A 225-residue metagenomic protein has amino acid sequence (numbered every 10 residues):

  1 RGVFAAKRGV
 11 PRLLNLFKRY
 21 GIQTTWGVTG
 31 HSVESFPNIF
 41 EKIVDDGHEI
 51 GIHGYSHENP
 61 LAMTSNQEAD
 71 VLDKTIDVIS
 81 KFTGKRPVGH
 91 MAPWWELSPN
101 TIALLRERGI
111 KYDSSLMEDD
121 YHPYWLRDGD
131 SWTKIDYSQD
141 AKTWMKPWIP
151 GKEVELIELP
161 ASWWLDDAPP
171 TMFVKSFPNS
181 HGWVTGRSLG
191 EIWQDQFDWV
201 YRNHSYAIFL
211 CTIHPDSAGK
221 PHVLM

Functional and structural regions predicted by a protein language model:
R1-E49, L210, M225: Active-site beta->alpha N-cap acidic-glycine motif
G2-K7, T25-P37, E58-A69, M91-N100 (+2 more regions): Acidic-and-aromatic substrate-binding clefts and catalytic sites of carbohydrate-active enzymes
V10-L14, P37-E41, A69-I76, I102 (+1 more regions): Generic structural signal for well-ordered alpha-helices, preferentially at hydrophobic/aromatic core positions
F17, I50-H53, H90, L105 (+2 more regions): Conserved, mostly hydrophobic/aromatic
S80-K81, K85-S205: Active-site-adjacent pocket scaffolds in enzyme catalytic domains
H204-M225: Extended, basic/helix-rich recognition subdomains
